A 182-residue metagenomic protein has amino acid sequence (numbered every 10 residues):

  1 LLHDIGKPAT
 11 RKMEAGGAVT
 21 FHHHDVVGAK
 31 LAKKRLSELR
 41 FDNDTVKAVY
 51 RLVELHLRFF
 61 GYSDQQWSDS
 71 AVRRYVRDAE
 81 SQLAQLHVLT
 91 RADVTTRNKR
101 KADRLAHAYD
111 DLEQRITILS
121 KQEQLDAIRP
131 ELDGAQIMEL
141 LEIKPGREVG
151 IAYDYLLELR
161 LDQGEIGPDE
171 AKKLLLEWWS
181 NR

Functional and structural regions predicted by a protein language model:
L1-R104: Divalent metal-dependent catalytic cores for phosphoryl transfer on phosphate-bearing substrates
K34-E38, T96-R182: Charged substrate- and nucleic-acid-binding regions of tRNA-handling and nucleotidyl-transfer enzymes, centered on
